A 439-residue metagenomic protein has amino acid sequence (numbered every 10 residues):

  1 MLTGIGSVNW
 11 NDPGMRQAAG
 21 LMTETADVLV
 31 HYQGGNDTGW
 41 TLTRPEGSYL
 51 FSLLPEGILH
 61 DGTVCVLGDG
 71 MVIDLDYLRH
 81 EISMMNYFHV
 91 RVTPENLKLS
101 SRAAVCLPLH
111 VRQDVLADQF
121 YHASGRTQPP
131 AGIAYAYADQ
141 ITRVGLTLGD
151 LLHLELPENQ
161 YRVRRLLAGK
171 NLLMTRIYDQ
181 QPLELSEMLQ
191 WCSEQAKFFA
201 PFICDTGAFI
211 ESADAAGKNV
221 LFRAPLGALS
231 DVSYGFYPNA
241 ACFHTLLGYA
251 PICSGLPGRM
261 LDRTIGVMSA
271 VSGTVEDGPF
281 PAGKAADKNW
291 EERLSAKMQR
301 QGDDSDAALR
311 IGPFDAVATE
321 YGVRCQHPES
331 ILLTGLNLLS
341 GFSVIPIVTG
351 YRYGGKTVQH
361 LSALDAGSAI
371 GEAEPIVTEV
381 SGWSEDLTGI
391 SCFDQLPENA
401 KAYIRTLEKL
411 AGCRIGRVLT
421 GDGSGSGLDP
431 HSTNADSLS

Functional and structural regions predicted by a protein language model:
M1-S439: Non-transmembrane, aqueous-exposed alpha-helical and coiled segments at domain scale
